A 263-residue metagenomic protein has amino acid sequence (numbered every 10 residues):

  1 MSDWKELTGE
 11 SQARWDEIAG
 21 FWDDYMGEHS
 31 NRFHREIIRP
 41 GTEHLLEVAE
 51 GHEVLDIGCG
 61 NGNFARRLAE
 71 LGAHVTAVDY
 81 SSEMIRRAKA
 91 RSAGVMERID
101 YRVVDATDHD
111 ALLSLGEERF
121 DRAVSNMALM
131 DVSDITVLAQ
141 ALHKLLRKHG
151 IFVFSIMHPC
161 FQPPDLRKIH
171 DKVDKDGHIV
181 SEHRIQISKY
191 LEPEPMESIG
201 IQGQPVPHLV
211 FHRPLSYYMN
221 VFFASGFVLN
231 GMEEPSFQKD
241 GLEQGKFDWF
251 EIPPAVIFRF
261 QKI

Functional and structural regions predicted by a protein language model:
M1-E50, N63, R67, M84-R87 (+2 more regions): Conserved class I S-adenosyl-L-methionine
E53-I57, N61-A111: Class I SAM-dependent methyltransferase SAM/SAH-binding core
R66-A69, K89, A139-H143, M219 (+1 more regions): A structural alpha-helix within SAM-dependent methyltransferase catalytic domains
L112-A123: A short acidic, Gly/Pro-enriched loop at the edge of an enzyme's catalytic core that lines a small-molecule cofactor
R122-I135: A short SAM/SAH-binding and catalytic strip from SAM-dependent methyltransferases
T136-I151: A short glycine-rich, Lys/Arg-flanked "PGG" loop and its adjoining helix->strand segment in the class I
H149, V153-N220: SAM-dependent methyltransferase
Y217-I263: C-terminal lobe and adjacent flexible extensions of AdoMet/dcAdoMet transferase-like proteins
